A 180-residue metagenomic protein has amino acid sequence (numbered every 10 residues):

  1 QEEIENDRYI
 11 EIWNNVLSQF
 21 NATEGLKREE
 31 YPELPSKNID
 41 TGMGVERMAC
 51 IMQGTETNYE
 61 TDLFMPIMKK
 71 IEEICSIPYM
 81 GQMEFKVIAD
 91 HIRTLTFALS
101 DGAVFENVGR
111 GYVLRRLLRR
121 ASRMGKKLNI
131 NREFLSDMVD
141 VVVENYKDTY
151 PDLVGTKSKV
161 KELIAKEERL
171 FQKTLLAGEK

Functional and structural regions predicted by a protein language model:
Q1-Y150, E167-E179: Structured aminoacyl-transfer and RNA-binding surfaces used for tRNA recognition/handling in the translation apparatus
T149-Y150, V154-K157: Eukaryote-biased recognition of C-terminal alpha-helical segments
K157-A165, Q172: Long, charged amphipathic helices and adjacent flexible linkers at domain junctions
